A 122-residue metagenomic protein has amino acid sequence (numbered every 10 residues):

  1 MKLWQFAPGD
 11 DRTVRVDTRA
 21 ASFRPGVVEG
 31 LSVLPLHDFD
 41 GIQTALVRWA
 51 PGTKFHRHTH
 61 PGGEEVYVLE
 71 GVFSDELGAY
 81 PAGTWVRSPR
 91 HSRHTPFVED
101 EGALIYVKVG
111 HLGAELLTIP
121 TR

Functional and structural regions predicted by a protein language model:
M1-G41, P120-R122: A short, N-terminal "cap"/entry segment at the start of jelly-roll beta-barrel domains of the cupin/DSBH fold
P25-G26, P35-H37, L46-R48, H56-H60 (+2 more regions): Short histidine-centered beta-strand/loop micro-motifs that create catalytic or ligand/metal-coordination sites
D40-Q43, P51-T53, S92, L112: Short, charged/polar surface micro-motifs in flexible loops or helix N-caps
P51-T53, H60-E76, A82: Glycine- and acidic-residue-biased ligand/ion/polar-headgroup-sensing regions
S74-T95: Short acidic-glycine-tyrosine-enriched beta hairpin
R90-L116: Ligand-binding loop in jelly-roll beta-barrel domains
